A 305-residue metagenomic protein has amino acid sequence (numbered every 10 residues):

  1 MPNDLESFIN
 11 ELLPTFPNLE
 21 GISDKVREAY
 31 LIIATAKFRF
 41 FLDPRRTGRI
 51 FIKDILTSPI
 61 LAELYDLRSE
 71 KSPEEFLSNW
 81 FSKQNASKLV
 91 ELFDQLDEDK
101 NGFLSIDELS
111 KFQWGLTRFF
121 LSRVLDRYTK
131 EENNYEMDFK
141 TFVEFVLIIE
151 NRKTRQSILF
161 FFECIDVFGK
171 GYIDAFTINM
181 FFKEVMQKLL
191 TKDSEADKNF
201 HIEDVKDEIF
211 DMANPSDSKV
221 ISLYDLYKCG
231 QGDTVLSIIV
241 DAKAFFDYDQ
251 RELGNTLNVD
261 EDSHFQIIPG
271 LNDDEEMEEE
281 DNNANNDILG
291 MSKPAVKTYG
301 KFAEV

Functional and structural regions predicted by a protein language model:
M1, D24-R49, N85-N101, F120-L147 (+2 more regions): Primarily EF-hand calcium-binding motifs
M1-K25, I50-Y65, F103-F120, E136-E150 (+2 more regions): Amphipathic regulatory helices of Ca2+-sensor modules
E6-R45, L56-D66, K71-S82, I158 (+2 more regions): Conserved, structured regulatory domains from eukaryotic proteins
I32-A34, F38, L61-R68, G115-F119 (+6 more regions): Eukaryote-specific, cytoplasm-facing alpha-helical/coiled-coil scaffolding segments in long proteins
G48-I55, E63-S69, F76-N79, K83-L109: Core solenoid repeat modules with strong leucine/isoleucine-rich periodicity, prominently canonical LRR arrays but also
T154: Serine endopeptidase catalytic core focused on the charge-relay Asp
N199-T298: C-terminal interaction modules of eukaryotic adaptor/scaffold proteins
F302-V305: A positional/structural detector of protein chain ends, strongest at the extreme C-terminus and weakly at the extreme
